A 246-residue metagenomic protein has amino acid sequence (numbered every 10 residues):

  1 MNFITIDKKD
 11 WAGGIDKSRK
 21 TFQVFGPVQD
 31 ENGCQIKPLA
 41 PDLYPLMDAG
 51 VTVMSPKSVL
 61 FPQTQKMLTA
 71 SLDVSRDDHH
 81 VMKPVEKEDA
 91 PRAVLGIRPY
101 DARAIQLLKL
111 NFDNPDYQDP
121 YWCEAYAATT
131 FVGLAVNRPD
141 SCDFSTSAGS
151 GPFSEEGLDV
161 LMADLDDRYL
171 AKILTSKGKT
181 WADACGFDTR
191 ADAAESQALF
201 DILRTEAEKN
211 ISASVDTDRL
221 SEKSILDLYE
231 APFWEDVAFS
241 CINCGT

Functional and structural regions predicted by a protein language model:
M1-K223, W234: Iron-sulfur-associated redox domains of electron-transfer enzymes in respiratory and anaerobic energy metabolism
D227-P232: Glycine-rich phosphate/ribose-binding loops and adjacent secondary-structure elements that form binding surfaces
W234-T246: Cysteine-centered iron-sulfur cluster-binding motifs in ferredoxin-type domains/subunits of redox enzymes
